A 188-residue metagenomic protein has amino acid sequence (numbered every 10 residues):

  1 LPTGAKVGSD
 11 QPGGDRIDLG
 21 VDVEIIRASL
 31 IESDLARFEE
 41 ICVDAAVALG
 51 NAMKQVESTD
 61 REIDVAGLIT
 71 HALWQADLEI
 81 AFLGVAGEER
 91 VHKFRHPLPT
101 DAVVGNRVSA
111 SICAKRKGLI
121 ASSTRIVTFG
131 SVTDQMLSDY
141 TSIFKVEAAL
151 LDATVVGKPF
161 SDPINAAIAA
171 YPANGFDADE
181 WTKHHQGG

Functional and structural regions predicted by a protein language model:
L1-G188: Active-site neighborhoods and metal-handling regions in enzymes and metal-associated proteins
